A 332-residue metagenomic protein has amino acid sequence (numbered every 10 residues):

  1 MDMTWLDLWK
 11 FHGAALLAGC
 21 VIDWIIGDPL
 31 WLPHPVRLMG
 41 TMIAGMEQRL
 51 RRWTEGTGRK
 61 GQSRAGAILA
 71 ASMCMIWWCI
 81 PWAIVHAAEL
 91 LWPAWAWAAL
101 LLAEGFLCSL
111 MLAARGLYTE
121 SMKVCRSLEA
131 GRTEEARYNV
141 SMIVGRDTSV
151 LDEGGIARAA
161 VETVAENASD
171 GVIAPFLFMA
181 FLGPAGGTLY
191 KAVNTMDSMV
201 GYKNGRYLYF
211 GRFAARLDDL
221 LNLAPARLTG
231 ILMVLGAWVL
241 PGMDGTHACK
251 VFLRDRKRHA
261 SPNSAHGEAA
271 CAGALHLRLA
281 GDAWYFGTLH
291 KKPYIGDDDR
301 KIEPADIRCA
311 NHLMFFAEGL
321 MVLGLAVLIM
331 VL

Functional and structural regions predicted by a protein language model:
M1-L189, V193, G201-L332: Hydrophobic alpha-helical transmembrane segments
S198: Glycine-rich phosphate/dinucleotide-binding loop and adjoining beta-alpha-beta core of small-molecule
